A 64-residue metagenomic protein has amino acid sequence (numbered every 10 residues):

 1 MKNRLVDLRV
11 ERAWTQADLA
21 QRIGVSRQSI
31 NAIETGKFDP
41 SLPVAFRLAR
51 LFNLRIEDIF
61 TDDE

Functional and structural regions predicted by a protein language model:
M1-E11: A short, Lys/Arg-rich alpha-helix, primarily the initiator
V6, A17, F46: Residues within the helices of the helix-turn-helix
V10, Q21, R50: Alpha-helical residues within the helix-turn-helix
A13-A32: Short alpha-helical DNA-recognition segment
T35: Short, conserved catalytic or interaction motifs in soluble domains
P43-D58: DNA major-groove recognition helix of helix-turn-helix/homeodomain DNA-binding modules
